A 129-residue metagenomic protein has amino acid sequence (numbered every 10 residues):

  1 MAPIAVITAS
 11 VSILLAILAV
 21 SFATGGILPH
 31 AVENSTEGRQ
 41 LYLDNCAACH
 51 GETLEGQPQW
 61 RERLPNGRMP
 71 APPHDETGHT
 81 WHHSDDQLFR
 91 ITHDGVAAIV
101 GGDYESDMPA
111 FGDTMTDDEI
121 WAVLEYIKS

Functional and structural regions predicted by a protein language model:
M1-V11: N-terminal Sec-pathway targeting helices
S12-S21, D86-R90, D107-S129: C-terminal capping alpha-helices of c-type cytochrome domains
I17-Y42: Electrostatic cytochrome c docking/interface patches
T36-A47, D85-D86, R90, G101 (+1 more regions): Sequence context surrounding c-type heme c attachment/ligation sites in exported
G38, Y42-E52, M108, V123-I127: The canonical Cys-X-X-Cys-His
C49-G56, G78, H93, A110-D113 (+1 more regions): Detector for the c-type heme attachment site
Q59-R61: Conserved catalytic-core motifs of eukaryotic protein kinase domains, centered on the activation segment
L64, M69-P73, I91-W121: Axial heme c-ligation environment in periplasmic c-type cytochrome domains
